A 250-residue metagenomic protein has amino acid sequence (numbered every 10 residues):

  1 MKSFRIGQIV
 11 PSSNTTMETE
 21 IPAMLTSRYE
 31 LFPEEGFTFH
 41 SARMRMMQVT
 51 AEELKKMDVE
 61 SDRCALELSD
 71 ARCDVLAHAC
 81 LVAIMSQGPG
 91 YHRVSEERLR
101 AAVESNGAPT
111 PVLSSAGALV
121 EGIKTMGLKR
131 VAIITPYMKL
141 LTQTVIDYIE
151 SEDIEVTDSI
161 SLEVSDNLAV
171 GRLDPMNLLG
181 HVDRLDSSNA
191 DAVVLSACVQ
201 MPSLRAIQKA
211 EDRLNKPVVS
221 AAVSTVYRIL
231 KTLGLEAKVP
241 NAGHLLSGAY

Functional and structural regions predicted by a protein language model:
M1-R63, Y137-T142, I146-D174: N-terminal glycine-rich anion-binding loop in soluble enzyme alpha/beta folds
F4, T16, E35, P111-A116 (+4 more regions): Hydrophobic structural segments
G7-I9, C73-A79, A132-I134, A190-C198: Periplasmic-binding protein-like
V10-T16, C80-H92, L119, P136-L141 (+2 more regions): Gly/Ser/Thr-rich loops at beta-strand to alpha-helix junctions that form or flank small-molecule/cofactor-binding
E60-L66, D174-D186, M201-I207: A short, acidic, amphipathic alpha-helical segment used as a generic capping/interface helix at domain edges
S61, A65-V112: Glycine/small-residue-rich loop that forms an oxyanion/phosphate-binding "nest" at active or ligand-binding sites
S95-S165, G243, S247-Y250: Conserved beta-alpha
S220-Y250: C-terminal functional extensions of proteins
